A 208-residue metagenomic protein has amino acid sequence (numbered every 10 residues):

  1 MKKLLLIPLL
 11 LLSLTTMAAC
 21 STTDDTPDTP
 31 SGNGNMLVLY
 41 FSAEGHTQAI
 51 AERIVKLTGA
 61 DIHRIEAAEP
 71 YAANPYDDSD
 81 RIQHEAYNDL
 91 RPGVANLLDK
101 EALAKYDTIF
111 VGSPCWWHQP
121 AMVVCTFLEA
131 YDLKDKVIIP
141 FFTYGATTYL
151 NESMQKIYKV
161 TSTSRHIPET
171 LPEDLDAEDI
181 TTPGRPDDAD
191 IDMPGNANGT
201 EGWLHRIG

Functional and structural regions predicted by a protein language model:
M1-L5, S21: Positively charged n-region of N-terminal signal peptides that target proteins for export
L4-S13: Sec-dependent N-terminal signal peptides
T15-A19: C-terminal motif of bacterial Sec signal peptides marking the signal peptidase cleavage site
S21-G208: Active-site-proximal alpha-helix that buttresses catalytic centers in soluble enzyme cores
